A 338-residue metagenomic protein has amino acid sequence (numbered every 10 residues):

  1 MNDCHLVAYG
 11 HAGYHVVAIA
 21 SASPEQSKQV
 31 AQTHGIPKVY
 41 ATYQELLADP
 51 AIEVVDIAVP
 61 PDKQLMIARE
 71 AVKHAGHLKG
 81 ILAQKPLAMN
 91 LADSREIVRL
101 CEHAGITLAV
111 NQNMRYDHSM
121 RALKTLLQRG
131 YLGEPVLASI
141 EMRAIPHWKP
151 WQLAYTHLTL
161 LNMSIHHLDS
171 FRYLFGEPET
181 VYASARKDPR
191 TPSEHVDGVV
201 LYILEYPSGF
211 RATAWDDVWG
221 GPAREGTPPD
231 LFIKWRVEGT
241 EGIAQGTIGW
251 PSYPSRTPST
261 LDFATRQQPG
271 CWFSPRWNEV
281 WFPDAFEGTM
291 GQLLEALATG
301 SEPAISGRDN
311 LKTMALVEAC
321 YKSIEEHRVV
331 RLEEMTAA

Functional and structural regions predicted by a protein language model:
M1-H34: N-terminal Rossmann-like dinucleotide-binding module
A22, Q26, N278-M290: Active-site loop of classical SDR/Rossmann-like NAD(P)-dependent oxidoreductases, centered on the catalytic Tyr-X3-Lys
I36-Y43: Conserved SAM-binding strand-loop segment of SAM-dependent methyltransferases
Y40, L82-A83, L108-V110, S139 (+2 more regions): Hydrophobic residues in well-ordered beta-strands that form the structural core
E53-V54, P61, L65-R115, G130: Beta-strand-loop-alpha-helix segment that lines the small-molecule cofactor/substrate pocket of alpha/beta enzymes
V54-I57, S255-R256, Q292-A338: C-terminal helix-rich "cap/oligomerization" subdomain common to oxidoreductases
M114-D197, Y202-I203, H327: Predominantly a Rossmann-like dinucleotide-binding segment in NAD(P)-dependent oxidoreductases
N162, L168-Y253, E287-T299, T336-A338: Contiguous beta-strand/loop segments that form the cofactor/metal-binding neighborhood of enzyme cores
